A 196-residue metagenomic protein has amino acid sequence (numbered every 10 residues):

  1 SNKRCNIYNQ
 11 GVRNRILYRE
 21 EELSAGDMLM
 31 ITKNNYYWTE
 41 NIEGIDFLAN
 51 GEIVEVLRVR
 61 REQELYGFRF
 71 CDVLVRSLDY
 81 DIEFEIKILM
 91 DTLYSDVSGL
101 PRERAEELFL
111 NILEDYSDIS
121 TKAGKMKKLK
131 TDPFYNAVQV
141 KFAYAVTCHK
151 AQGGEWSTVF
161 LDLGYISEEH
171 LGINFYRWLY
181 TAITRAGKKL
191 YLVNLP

Functional and structural regions predicted by a protein language model:
N2-L195: Core RecA-like ATPase module of SF1/SF2 helicases and allied nucleic-acid translocases
